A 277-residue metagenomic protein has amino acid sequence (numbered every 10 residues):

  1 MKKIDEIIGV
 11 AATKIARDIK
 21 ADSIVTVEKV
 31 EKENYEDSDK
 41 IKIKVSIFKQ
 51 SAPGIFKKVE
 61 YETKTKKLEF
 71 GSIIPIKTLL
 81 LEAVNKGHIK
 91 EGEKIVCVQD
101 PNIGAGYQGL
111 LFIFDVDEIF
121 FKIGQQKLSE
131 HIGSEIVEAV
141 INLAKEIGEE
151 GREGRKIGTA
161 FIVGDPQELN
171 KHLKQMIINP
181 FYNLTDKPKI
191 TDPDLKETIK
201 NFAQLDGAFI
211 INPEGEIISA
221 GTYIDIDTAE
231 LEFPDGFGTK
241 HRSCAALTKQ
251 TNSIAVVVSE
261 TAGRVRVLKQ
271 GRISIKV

Functional and structural regions predicted by a protein language model:
K2-L247, T251-V277: Divalent-cation
